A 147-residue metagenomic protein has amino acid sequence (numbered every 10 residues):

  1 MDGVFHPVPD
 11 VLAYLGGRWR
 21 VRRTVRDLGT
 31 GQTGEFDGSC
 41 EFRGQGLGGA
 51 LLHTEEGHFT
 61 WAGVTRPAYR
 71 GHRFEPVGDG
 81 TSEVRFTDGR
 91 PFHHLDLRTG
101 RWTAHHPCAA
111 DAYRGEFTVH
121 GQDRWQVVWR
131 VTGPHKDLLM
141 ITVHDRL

Functional and structural regions predicted by a protein language model:
D2-L147: Soluble ligand-binding/transfer domains with enclosed cavities or grooves
